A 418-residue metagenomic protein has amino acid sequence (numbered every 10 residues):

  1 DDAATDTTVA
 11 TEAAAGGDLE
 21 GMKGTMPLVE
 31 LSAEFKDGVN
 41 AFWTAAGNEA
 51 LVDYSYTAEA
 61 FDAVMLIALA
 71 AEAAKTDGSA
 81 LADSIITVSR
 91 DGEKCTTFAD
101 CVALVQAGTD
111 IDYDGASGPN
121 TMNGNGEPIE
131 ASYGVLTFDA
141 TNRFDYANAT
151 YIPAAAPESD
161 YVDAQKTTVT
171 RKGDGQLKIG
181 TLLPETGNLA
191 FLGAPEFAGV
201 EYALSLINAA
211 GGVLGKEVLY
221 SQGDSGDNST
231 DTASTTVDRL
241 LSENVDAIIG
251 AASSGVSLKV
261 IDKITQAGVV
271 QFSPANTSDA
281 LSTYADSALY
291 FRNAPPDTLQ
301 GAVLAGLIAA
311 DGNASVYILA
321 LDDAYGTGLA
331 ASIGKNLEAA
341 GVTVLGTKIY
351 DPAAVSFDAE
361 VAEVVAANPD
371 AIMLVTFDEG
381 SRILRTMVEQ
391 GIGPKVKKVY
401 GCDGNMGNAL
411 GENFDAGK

Functional and structural regions predicted by a protein language model:
D1-K418: Extracytosolic ligand-binding ectodomains
